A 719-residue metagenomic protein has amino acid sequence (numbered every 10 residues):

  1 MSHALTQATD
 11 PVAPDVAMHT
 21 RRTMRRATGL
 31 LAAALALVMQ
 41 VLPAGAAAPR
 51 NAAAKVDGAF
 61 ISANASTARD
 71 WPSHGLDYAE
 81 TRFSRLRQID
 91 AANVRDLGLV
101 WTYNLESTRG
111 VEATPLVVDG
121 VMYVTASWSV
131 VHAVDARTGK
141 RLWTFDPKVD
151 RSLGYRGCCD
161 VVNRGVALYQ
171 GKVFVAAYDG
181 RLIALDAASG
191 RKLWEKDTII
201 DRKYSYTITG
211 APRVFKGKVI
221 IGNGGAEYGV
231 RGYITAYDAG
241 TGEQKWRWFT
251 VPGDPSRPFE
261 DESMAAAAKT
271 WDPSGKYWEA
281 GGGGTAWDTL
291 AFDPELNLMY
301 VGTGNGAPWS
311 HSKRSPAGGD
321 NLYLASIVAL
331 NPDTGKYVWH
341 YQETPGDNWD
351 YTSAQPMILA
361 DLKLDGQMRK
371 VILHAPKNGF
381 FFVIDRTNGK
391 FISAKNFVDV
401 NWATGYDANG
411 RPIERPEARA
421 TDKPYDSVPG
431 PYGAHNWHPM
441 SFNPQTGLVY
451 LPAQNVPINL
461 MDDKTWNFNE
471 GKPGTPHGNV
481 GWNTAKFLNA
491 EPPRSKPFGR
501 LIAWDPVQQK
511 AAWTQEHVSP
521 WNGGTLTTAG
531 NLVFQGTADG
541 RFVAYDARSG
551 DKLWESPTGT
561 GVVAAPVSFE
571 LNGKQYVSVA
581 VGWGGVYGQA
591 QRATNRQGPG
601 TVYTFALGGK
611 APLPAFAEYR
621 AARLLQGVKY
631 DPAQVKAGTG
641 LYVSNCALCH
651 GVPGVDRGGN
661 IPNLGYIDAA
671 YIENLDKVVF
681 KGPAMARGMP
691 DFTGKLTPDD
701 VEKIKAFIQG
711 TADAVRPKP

Functional and structural regions predicted by a protein language model:
A48-L99, P255-A265, P412, A490-E491 (+1 more regions): Blade/loop signatures of beta-propeller domains
V56-A59, A617-L641: Electrostatic cytochrome c docking/interface patches
W71-G75, G110-V130, Y155-L182, T207-Y228 (+9 more regions): Repeat-blade elements of multi-bladed beta-propeller folds
Y103-T114, T144-A167, E195-A211, F249-T289 (+8 more regions): Extracytoplasmic beta-rich repeat domains
A176, Q634, T693-P719: C-terminal capping alpha-helices of c-type cytochrome domains
V567-Y619: Blade-level signature of beta-propeller repeat domains, shared across WD40, Kelch, NHL, RCC1 and BNR/Asp-box propellers
G638-P653, M689, G694, I704-I708: The canonical Cys-X-X-Cys-His
T639, G651-K681, D691: Gly/Gly-Pro-rich "capping" loops immediately C-terminal to redox-active cysteine motifs in periplasmic/lumenal
